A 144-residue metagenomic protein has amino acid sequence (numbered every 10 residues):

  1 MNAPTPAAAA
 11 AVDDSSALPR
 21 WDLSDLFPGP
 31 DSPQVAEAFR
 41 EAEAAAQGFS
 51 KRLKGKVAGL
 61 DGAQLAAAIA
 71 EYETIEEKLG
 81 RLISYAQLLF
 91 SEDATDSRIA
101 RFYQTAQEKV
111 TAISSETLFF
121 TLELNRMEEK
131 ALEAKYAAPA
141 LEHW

Functional and structural regions predicted by a protein language model:
M1-W144: A well-structured
